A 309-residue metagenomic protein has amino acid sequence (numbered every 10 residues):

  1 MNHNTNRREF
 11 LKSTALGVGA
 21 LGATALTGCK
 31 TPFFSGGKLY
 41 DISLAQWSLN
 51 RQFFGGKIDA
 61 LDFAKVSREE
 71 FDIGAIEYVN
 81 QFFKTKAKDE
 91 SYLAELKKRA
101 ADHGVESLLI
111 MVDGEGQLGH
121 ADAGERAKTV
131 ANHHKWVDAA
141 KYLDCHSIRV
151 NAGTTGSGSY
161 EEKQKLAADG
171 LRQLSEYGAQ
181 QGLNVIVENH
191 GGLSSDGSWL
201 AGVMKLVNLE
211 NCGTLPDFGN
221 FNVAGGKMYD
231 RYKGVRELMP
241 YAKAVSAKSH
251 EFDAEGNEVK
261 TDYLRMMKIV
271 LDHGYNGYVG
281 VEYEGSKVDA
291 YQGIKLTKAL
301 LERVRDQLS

Functional and structural regions predicted by a protein language model:
N2-G74, S194-S309: Histidine-acidic metal/acid-base catalytic patches
T14-G36, D41, K65, L93 (+4 more regions): Active-site acidic/histidine proton-transfer and metal-coordination neighborhood in alpha/beta enzyme cores
Q46, F71-N80, L109-E115: Short, conserved active-site loops that position catalytic residues or coordinate cofactors/metal ions across diverse
F53, T85-K86, R126, Q164 (+2 more regions): A generic secondary-structure micro-motif detector that highlights 1-2 residue hydrophobic/ambivalent hotspots embedded
E77-L96, T155-G158: Glycine-rich, proline-tolerant flexible connector loops at the mouths of alpha/beta enzymes
E77-Y78, V185-N189, A254: Short catalytic-loop micro-motif centered on adjacent basic/acidic residues
V79, D113, N151, K248 (+1 more regions): Conserved residues at the C-terminal ends of beta-strands
F82-F83, E115, T155, L193 (+2 more regions): Positions that flank functional sites
